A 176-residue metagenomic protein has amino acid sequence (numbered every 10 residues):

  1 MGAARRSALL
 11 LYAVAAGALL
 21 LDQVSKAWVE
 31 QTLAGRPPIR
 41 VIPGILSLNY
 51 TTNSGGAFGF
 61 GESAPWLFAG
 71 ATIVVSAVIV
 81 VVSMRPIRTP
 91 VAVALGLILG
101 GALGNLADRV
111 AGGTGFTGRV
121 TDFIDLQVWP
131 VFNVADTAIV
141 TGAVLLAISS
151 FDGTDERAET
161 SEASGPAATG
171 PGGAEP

Functional and structural regions predicted by a protein language model:
M1-P176: Alpha-helical transmembrane bundles and membrane-interface segments of multipass inner-membrane proteins
